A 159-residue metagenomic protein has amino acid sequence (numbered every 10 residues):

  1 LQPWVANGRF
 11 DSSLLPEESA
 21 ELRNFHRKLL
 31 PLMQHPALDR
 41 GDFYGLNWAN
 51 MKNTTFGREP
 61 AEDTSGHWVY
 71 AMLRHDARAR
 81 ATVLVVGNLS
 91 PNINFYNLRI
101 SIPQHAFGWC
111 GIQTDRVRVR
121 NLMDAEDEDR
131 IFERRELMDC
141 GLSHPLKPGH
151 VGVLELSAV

Functional and structural regions predicted by a protein language model:
L1-V159: Carbohydrate-interacting/catalytic domains
